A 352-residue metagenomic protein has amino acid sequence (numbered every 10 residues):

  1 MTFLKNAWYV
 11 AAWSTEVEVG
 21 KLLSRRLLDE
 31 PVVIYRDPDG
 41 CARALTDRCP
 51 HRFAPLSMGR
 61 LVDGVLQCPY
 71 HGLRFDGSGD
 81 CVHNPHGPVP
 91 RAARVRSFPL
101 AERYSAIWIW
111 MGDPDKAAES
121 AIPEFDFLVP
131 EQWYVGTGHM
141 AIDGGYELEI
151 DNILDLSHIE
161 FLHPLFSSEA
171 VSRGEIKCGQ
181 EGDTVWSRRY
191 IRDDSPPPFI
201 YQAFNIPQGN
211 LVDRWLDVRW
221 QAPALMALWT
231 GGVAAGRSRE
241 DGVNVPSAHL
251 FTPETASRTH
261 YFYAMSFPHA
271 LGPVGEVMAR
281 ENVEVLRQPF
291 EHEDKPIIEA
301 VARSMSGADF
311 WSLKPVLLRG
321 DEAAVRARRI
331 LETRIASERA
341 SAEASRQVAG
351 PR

Functional and structural regions predicted by a protein language model:
M1-A7, R326: Hydrophobic, proline/glycine-rich low-complexity stretches
M1-T2, S24-R25, V33, R60-C68 (+3 more regions): Short low-complexity stretches enriched in small and charged residues
F3, V10-Y134, G350-R352: Rieske [2Fe-2S] iron-sulfur-binding domain
F3-L4, S105, W215, A224: Alpha-helical structural elements
C41, E119-R352: C-terminal catalytic domain of Rieske-type non-heme iron oxygenases
